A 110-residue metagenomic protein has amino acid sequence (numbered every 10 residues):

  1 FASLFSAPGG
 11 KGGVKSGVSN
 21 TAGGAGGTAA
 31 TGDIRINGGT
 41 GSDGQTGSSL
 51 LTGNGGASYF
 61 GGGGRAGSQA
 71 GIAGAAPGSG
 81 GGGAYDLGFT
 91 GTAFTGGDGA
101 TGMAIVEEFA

Functional and structural regions predicted by a protein language model:
F1-A110: Low-complexity, glycine/proline-biased repetitive segments and flexible coils/loops
